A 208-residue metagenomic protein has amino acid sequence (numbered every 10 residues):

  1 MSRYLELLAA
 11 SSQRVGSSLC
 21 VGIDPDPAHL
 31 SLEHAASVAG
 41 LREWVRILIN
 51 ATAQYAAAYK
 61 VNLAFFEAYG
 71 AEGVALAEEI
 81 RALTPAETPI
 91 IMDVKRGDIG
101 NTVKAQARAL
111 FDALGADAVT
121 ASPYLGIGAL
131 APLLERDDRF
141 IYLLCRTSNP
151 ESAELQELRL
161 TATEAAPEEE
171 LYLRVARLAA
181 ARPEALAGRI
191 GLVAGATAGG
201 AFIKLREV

Functional and structural regions predicted by a protein language model:
M1-P89: Conserved N-terminal beta1-alpha1 strand-loop-helix module at the mouth
I23, M92, A121: Active-site flanking residues adjacent to catalytic metal/cofactor-binding acidic residues
D26-P27, L32, D98-V193: Conserved anion-binding
W44, L48, L76-I80, Q106 (+3 more regions): A general structural detector for well-ordered alpha-helical segments in enzyme core domains, enriched
A68-L83, I99-A105, Y124-D138, G199-R206: Active-site-adjacent beta->alpha loops and helix N-cap segments on the catalytic face of soluble alpha/beta enzymes
P85-T88, R182-A187, V208: Short helix-capping segments at alpha-helix termini
P89-G97: Long, hydrophobic, well-ordered secondary-structure blocks that form the structural core and pocket-lining surfaces
R177-A181, T197-V208: A short, acidic, amphipathic alpha-helical segment used as a generic capping/interface helix at domain edges
